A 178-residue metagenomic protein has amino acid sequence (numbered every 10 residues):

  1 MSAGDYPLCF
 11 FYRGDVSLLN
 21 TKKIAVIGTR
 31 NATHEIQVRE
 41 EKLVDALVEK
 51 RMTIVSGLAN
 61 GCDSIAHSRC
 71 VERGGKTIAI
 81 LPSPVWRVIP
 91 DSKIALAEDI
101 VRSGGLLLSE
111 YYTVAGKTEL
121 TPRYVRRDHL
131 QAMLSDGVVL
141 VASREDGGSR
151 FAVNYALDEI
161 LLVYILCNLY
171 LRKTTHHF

Functional and structural regions predicted by a protein language model:
M1-F178: Glycine-biased, small-residue-rich flexible motifs in mid-sequence functional cores and linkers
